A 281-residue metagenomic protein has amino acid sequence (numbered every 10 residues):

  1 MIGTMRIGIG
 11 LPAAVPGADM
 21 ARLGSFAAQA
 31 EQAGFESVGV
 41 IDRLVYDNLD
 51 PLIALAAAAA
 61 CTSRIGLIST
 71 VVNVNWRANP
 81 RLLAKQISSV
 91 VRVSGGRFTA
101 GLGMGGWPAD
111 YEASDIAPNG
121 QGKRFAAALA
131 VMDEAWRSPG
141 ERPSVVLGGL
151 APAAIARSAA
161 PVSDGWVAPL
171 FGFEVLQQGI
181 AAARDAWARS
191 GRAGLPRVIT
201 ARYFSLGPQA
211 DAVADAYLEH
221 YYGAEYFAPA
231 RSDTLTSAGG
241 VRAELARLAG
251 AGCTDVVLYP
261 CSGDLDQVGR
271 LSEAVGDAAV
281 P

Functional and structural regions predicted by a protein language model:
M1-P281: Active-site-adjacent structural elements that line small-molecule/cofactor binding pockets in enzymes
